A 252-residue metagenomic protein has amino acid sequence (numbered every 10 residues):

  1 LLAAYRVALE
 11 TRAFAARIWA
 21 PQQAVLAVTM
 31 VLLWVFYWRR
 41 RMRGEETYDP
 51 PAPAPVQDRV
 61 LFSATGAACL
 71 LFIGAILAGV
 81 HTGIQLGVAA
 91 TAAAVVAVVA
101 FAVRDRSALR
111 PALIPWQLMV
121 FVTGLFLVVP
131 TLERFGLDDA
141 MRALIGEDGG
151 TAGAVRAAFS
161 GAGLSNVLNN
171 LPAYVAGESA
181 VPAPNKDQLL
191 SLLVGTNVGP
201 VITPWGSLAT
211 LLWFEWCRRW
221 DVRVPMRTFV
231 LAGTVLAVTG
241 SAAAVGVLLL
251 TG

Functional and structural regions predicted by a protein language model:
L1-V7, F159-N185, L189-W220: Alpha-helical membrane segments and immediately flanking helix-loop junctions that form or couple to the substrate/ion
A3-A4, L9-V60, V198-G252: Juxtamembrane and boundary regions of transmembrane helices in multi-pass small-molecule transporters and channels
A4, R17, P21, V25 (+19 more regions): Alpha-helical transmembrane segments in multi-pass membrane proteins
T11-Q22, V56-L61, A78-T91, R110-P115 (+3 more regions): Interfacial loop-to-helix junctions that mark the boundaries of transmembrane helices in multi-pass membrane
A24, R59-F62, G66, V120 (+3 more regions): Catalytic cores of large soluble enzymes that bind and process phosphate-bearing ligands
L26-D105: Long, contiguous bundles of hydrophobic transmembrane helices that form the permeation core of multi-pass
L71-D187: Transmembrane helical segments that form the transport core of multi-pass membrane transport proteins
